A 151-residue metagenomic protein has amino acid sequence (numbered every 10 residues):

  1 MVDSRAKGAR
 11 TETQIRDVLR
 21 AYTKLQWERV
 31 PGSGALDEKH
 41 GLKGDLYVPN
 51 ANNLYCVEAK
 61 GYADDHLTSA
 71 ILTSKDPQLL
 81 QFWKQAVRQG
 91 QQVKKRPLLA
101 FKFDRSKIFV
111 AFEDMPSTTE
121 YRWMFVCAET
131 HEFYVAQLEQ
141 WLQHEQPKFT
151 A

Functional and structural regions predicted by a protein language model:
M1-A151: Catalytic phosphate/metal-binding cores of nucleic-acid and nucleotide-processing enzymes, i.e., regions that mediate
